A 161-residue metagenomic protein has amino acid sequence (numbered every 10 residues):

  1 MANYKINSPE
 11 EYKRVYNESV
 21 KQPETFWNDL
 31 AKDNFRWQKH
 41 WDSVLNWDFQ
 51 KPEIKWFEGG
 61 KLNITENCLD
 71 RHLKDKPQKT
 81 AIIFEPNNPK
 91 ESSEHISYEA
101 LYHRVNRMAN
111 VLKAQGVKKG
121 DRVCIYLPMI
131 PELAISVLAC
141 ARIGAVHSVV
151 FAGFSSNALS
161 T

Functional and structural regions predicted by a protein language model:
M1-I96, A100-H103, R107-N110: N-lobe entry segment of adenylate-forming
I82-L138, S155-S160: Conserved AMP-binding/adenylate-forming core of the ANL superfamily
A141: Anion (oxyanion) recognition and catalysis
G144: Structured binding elements
A152: C-terminal catalytic core of Y-nucleophile DNA break-rejoin enzymes
